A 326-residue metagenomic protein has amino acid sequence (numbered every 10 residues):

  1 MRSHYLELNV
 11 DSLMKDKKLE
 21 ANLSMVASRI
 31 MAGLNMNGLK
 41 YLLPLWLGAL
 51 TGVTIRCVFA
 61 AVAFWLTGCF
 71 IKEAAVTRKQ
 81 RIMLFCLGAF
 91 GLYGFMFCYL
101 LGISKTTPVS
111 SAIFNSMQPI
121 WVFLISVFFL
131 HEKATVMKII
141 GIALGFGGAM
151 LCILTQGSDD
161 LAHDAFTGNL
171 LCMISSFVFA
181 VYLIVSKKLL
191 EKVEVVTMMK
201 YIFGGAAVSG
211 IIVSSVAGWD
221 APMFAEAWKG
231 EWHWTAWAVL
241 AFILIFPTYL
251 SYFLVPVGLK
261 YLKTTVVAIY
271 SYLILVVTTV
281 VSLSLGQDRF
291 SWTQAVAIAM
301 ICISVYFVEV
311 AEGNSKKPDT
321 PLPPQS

Functional and structural regions predicted by a protein language model:
M1-T51, I55, V62, L161-K188 (+2 more regions): Glycine-/small-residue-enriched transmembrane alpha-helix faces in small-molecule transporters and effluxers
L19-S24, L50-L66, C86, G141-G147 (+4 more regions): Hydrophobic alpha-helical transmembrane segments of multi-pass integral membrane proteins, especially transporters
I30-W46, F59, M96-T106, F114 (+5 more regions): Juxtamembrane C-cap of transmembrane helices in multi-pass membrane transport proteins
M31-M36, W65, C69-N115, I125 (+2 more regions): Specific transmembrane alpha-helical segments of multi-pass solute transporters/efflux pumps, especially DMT/EamA
L34, G38-Y41, L45, A60-V76 (+4 more regions): Membrane-interface helix-cap regions at the ends of transmembrane helices in multi-pass membrane proteins
L42, G52, G102, F128-A134 (+5 more regions): Hydrophobic/aromatic residues within transmembrane alpha-helices of multi-pass small-molecule transporters
T51-V62, L100-K138, S175, T264-L283: Specific alpha-helical transmembrane segments that line the substrate/conduction pathway and gating interfaces
F64, F85, I125, A134-Q156 (+3 more regions): Hydrophobic transmembrane alpha-helices of multi-pass small-molecule transport proteins
